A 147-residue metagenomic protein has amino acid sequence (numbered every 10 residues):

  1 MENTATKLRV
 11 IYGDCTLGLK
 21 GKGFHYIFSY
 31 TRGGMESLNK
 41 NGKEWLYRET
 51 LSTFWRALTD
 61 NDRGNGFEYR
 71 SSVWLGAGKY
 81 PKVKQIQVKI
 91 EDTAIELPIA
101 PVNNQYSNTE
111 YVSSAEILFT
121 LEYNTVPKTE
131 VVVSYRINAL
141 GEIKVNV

Functional and structural regions predicted by a protein language model:
M1-N146: Beta-strand/loop-rich accessory regions of lumenal/periplasmic or secreted enzymes, predominantly carbohydrate-active
